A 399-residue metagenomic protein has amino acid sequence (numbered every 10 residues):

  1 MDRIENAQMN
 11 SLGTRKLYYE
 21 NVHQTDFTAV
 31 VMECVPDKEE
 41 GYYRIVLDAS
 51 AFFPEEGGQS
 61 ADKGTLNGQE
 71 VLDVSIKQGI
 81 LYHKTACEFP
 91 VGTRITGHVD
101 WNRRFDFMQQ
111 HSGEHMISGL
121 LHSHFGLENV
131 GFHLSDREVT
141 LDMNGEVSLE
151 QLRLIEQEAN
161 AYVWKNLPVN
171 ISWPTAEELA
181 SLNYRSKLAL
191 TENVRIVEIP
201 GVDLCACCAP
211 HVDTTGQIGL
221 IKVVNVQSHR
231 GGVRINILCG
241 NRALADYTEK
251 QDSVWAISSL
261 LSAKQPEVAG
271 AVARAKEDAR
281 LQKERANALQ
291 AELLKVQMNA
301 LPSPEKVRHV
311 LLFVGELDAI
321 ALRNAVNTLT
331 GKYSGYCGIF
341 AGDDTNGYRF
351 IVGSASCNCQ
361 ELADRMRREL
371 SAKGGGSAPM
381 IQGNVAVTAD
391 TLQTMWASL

Functional and structural regions predicted by a protein language model:
M1-L399: A glycine- and charged-residue-rich anion-binding loop/surface
